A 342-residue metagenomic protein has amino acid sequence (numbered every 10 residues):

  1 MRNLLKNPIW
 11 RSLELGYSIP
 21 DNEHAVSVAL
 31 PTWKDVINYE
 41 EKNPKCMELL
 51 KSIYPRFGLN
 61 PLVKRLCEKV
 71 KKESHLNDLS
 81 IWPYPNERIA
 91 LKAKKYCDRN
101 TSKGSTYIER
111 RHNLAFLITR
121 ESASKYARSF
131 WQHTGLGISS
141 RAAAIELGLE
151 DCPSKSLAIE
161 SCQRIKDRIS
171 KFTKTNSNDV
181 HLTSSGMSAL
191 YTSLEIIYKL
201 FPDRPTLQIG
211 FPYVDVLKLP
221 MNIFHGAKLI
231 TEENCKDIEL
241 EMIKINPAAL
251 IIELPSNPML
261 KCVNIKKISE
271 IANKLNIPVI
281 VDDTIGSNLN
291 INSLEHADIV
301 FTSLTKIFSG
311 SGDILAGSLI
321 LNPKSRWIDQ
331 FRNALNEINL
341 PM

Functional and structural regions predicted by a protein language model:
M1-S188, I196, I209-N222: Conserved N-terminal alpha-helix of the aminotransferase class I/II PLP-enzyme fold
N176-M342: Conserved PLP-enzyme active-site core in the AAT-like
